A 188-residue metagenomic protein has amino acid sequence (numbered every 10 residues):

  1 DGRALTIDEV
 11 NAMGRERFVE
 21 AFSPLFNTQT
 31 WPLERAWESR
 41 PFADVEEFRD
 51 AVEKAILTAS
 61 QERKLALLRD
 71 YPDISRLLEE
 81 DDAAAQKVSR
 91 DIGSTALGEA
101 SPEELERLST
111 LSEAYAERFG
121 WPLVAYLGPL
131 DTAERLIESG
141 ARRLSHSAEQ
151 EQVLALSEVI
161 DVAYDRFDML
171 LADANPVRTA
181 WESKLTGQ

Functional and structural regions predicted by a protein language model:
I7-A12, P24-F26, W31-L111, Y115 (+1 more regions): Aromatic-anchored, charged helix-turn/loop surface patch used as a conserved interaction hotspot
G14, F18: Surface-exposed, charge/polar-rich loops and edge strands
L108-A174, R178: C-terminal non-catalytic interaction appendages of large macromolecular assemblies
